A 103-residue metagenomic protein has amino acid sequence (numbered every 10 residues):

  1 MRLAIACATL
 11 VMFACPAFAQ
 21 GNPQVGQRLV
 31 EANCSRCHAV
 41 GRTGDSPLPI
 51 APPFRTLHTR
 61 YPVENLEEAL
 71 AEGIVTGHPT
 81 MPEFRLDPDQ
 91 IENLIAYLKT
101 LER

Functional and structural regions predicted by a protein language model:
I5-C7, A17: Cleavable N-terminal signal peptides
F13-L29: Electrostatic cytochrome c docking/interface patches
Q20, G44-L48, P52-P53, L57: His/Cys-centered metal/cofactor-coordination and adjacent catalytic loops
G26, E31-V40, L94: The canonical Cys-X-X-Cys-His
T43-G44, V63: Short, non-ligating residues that shape and space the ligands of small metal-coordination modules and catalytic
P53-K99: Extracytoplasmic electron-transfer domains, predominantly the class I c-type cytochrome c fold
E102-R103: Short, solvent-exposed mixed-charge patches
